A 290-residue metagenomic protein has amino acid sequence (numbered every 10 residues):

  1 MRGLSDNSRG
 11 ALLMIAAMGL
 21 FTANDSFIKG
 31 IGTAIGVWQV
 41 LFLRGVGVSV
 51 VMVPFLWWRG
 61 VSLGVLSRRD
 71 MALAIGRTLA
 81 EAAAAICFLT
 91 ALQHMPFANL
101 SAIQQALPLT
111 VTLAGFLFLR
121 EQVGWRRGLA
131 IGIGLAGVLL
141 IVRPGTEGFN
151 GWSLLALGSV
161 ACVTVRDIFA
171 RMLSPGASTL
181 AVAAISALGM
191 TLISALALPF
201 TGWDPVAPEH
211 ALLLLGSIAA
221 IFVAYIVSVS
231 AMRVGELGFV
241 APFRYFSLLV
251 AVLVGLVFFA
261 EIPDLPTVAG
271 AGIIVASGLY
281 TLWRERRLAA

Functional and structural regions predicted by a protein language model:
M1-A16, S49-G76, W125, L188-G216 (+2 more regions): Membrane-interface interhelical linkers
S5-G10, F42, L66-D70, V138 (+3 more regions): Juxtamembrane helix-entry segments on the extracytoplasmic side of multipass membrane proteins
M18-A23, V53, T78-I86, P108-L113 (+7 more regions): Hydrophobic/small/kink-forming positions within alpha-helical transmembrane segments of polytopic membrane proteins
S26-K29, V37, M52, E147-V206 (+1 more regions): Transmembrane alpha-helical segments that form core, pore/gating elements of small-molecule transporters/exporters
G60-A98, Q104, L140, A219-V234: Specific transmembrane alpha-helical segments of multi-pass solute transporters/efflux pumps, especially DMT/EamA
F88-T90, L107-L129, L249-V268: C-terminal transmembrane-helix exit sites in multi-pass transporters
L100-A106, L173-L188, I226-L256: Helix-helix packing/entry segments at the starts of transmembrane helices
R126-R143, P266-E285: Hydrophobic transmembrane alpha-helices of multi-pass small-molecule transport proteins
